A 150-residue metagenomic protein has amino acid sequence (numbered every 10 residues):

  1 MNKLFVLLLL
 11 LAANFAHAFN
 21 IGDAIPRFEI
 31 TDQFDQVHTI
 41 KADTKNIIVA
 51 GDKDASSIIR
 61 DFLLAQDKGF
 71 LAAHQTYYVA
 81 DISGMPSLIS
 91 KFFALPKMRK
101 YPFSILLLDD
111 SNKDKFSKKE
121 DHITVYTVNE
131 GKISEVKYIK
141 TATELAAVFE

Functional and structural regions predicted by a protein language model:
L4-N14: Sec-dependent N-terminal signal peptides
H17-H38: N-terminal "domain-start" segment that seeds a small globular fold
T39-D43, G69-A73, R99: Flexible, charged surface loops at secondary-structure boundaries
T39-S57: Short active-site neighborhood of thiol/selenol oxidoreductases, capturing the structured segment around
A42, L108-L145: Thiol/disulfide oxidoreductase modules built on the thioredoxin-like
K53-A55, I82-P86, S111-K113, I133-S134: Solvent-exposed loop/turn segments at secondary-structure junctions within structured extracellular/periplasmic domains
A55-P96: Structural microenvironment flanking redox-active thiols in thiol-disulfide oxidoreductases
Y77-V79, A94-K119: Short, internal strand/loop/helix patches that form the active-site neighborhood or redox-interaction surface
